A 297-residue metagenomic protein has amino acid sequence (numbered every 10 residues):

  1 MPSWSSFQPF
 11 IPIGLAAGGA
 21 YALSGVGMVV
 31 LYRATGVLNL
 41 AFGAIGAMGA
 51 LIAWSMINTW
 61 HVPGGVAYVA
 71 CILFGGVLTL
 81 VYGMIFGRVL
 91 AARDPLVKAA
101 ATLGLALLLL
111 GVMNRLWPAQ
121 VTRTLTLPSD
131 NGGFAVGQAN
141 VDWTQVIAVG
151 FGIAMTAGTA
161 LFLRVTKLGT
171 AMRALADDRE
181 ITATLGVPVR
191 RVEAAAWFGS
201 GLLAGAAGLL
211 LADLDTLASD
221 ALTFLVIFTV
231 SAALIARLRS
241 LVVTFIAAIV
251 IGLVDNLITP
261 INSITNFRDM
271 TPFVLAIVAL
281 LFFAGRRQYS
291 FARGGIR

Functional and structural regions predicted by a protein language model:
M1-S24, I52, V62-A67, R93-A99 (+7 more regions): Membrane-interfacial amphipathic/re-entrant helices at transmembrane-helix boundaries
P2-A20, F162-K167, A194-A236, N256-M270: Inter-helical junctions in multi-pass inner-membrane proteins, predominant in energy-converting antiporter-like
S6, G27, Q120, D177-T184 (+3 more regions): Cytosolic-side transmembrane-helix boundaries in multi-pass membrane proteins
S6-T59, I85-A92, V97, L234-V242 (+1 more regions): Single transmembrane alpha-helix segments in multi-pass membrane proteins
I13, A17-G18, N140-L217, L241-I246: Helix-loop-helix "hairpin" substructures at the membrane interface of multi-pass membrane proteins
M28, H61-A106, V112, A247-I251 (+1 more regions): Alpha-helical transmembrane segments within multi-pass membrane transporters and channels
I45, L90-M113, L222-L234, A247-V250 (+1 more regions): Pore- or pathway-lining transmembrane helices of multi-pass membrane proteins that form conduits for solutes/ions
L90, P95-V165, V192-A195, P260 (+2 more regions): Transmembrane helix-bundle core of multi-pass membrane transporters and related energy-transducing complexes
